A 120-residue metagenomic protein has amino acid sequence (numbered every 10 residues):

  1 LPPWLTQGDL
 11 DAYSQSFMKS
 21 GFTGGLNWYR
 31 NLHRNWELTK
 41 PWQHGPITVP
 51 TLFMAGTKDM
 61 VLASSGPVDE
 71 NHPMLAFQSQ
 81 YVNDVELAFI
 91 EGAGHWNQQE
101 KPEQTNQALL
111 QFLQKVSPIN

Functional and structural regions predicted by a protein language model:
L1-W4: Glycine-rich phosphate/pyrophosphate-binding loop and adjacent beta-alpha nucleotide/cofactor-binding cores
G8-Q43: Active-site nucleophile elbow and catalytic-triad environment of alpha/beta-hydrolase enzymes
K19, V61, W96-E100: A short, basic/aromatic alpha-helical/loop segment that forms part of the nucleotidyl-sugar donor-binding site
S20, H33, K58-V68: Acidic catalytic loop of the alpha/beta-hydrolase fold
T39-W42, S64-Q78: Short alpha-helix in the alpha/beta-hydrolase fold that links the catalytic acid
W42-T48, S79-N83: Short, conserved loop/helix-junction motifs that constitute active-site signature segments in enzyme catalytic cores
I47, F53-A55: Short beta-strand/loop motif that positions the catalytic acidic residue of the alpha/beta-hydrolase fold
Y81-N120: Catalytic active-site module of serine/aspartate enzymes centered on a nucleophile-bearing elbow/loop
